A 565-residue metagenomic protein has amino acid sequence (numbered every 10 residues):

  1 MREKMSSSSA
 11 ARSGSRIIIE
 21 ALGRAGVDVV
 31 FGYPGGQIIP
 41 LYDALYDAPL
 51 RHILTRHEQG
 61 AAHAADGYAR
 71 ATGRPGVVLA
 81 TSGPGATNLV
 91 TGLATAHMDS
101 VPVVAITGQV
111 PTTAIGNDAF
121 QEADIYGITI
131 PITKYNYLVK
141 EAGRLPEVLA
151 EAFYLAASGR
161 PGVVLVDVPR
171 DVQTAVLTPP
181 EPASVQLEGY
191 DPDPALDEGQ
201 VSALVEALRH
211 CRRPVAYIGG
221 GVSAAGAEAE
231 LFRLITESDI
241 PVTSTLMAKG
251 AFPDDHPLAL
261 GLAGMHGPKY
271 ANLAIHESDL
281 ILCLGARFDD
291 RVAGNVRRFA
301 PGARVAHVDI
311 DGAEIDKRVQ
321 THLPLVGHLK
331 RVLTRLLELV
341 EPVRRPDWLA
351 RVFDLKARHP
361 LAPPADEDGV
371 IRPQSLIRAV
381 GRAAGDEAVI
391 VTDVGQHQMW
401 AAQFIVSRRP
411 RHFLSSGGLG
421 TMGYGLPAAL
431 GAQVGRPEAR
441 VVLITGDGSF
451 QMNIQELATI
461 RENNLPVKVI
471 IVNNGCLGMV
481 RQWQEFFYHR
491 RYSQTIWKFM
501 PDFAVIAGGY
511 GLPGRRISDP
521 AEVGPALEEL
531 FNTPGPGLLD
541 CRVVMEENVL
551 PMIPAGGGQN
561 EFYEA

Functional and structural regions predicted by a protein language model:
R2-S9, G143, G302-V394, P520-A521 (+2 more regions): Phosphate/pyrophosphate-binding active-site segments
S15-V27, G67-G73, H97, L155-R160 (+6 more regions): Glycine-rich phosphate/diphosphate-binding loops that line cofactor/substrate pockets in enzymes
I18, G23, I38-L41, F353-Q433 (+1 more regions): Active-site diphosphate/adenylate-binding microenvironment
I39-T112, Y270-N272, E277-L280, G285-D289 (+1 more regions): Thiamine diphosphate
R70, V222-A306, R408-A439, Q451-I454 (+4 more regions): Glycine-rich, anion-gripping cofactor-binding loops and their flanking helix/strand elements in enzyme active sites
I106, D118-Q121, D316-R318, P324-V326 (+3 more regions): Thiamine diphosphate
T107-V148, A248-R351, L527, F531: Glycine-rich, acidic loop regions that bind phosphate or pyrophosphate groups
E151, L155-H210, L349, P363 (+1 more regions): Conformationally flexible catalytic loops at phosphate/diphosphate-handling active centers
